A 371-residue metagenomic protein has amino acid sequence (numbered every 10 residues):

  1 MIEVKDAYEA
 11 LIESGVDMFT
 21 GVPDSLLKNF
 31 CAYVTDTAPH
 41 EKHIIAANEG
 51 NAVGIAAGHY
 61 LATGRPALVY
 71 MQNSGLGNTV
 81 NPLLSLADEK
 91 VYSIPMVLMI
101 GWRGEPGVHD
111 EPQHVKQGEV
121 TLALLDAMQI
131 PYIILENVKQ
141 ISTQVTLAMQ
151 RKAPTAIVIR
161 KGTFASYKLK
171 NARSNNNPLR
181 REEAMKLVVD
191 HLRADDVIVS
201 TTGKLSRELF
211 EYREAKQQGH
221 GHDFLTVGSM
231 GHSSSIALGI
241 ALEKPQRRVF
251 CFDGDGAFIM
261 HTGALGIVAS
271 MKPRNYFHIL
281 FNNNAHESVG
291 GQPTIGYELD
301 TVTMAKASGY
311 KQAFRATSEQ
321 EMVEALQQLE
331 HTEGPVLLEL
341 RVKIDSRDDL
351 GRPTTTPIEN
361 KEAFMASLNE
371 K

Functional and structural regions predicted by a protein language model:
M1-A123, I130, I134-L238, L242-R247 (+4 more regions): Thiamine diphosphate
M71-S74, R247-F258, G263-L265: DG-centered beta-turn motif at the end of beta-strands
L84, S93-M96, T262-N282: A short alpha/beta connector and helix-capping loop motif
T146, S318-H331: A short, acidic, amphipathic alpha-helical segment used as a generic capping/interface helix at domain edges
T155-V158, P335-L340: Active-site regions of oxyanion-processing enzymes, predominantly non-cytosolic
F252-D255, F281, L338-L340: Active-site flanking residues adjacent to catalytic metal/cofactor-binding acidic residues
F277-G309, R315: A contiguous pocket-lining binding segment that forms or flanks enzyme active sites
